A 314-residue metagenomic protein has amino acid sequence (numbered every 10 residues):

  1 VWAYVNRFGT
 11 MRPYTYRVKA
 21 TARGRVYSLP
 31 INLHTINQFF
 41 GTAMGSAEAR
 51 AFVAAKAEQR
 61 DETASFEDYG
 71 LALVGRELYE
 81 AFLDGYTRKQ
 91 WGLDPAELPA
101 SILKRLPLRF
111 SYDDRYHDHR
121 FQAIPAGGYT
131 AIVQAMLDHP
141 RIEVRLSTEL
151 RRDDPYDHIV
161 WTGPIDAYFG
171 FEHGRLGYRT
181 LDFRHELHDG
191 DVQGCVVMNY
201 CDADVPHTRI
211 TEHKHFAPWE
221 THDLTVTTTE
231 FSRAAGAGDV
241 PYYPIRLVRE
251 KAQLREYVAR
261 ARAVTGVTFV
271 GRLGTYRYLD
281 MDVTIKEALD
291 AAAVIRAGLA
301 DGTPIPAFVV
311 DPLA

Functional and structural regions predicted by a protein language model:
W2-R23, L78-A81: A short alpha-helix-loop-beta-strand transition element characteristic of N-terminal alpha/beta dinucleotide-binding
R7, H139, V294, G298: Active-site catalytic microenvironments for nucleophilic, acid-base chemistry
R12, E143-S147, T268: General small-molecule cofactor/ligand-binding pocket signal
A20-H158, T162-A167: Active-site/ligand-binding neighborhood in enzyme catalytic cores
A22-G24, P30-I31, E212-K214, T229-R233 (+1 more regions): Pocket-edge structural micro-motifs
T148-R260: Mid-domain catalytic core of redox enzymes that form a hydrophobic substrate pocket/lid adjacent to a catalytic redox
G174-L187, V196, Q253-A314: C-terminal lid/capping helical subdomain adjacent to the catalytic/cofactor pocket in oxidative enzymes
